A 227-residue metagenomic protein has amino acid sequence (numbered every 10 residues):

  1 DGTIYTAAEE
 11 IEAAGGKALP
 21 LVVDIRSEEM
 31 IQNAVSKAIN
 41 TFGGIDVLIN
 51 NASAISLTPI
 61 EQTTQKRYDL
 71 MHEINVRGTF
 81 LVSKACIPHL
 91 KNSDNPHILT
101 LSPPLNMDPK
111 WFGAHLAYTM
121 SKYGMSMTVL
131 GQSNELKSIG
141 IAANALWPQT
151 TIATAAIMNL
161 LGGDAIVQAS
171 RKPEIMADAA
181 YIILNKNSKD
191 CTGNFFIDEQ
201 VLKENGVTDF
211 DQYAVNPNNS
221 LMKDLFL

Functional and structural regions predicted by a protein language model:
G2, V22-A34, Q65: The beta1-alpha1 cofactor-binding region of Rossmann-like NAD(H)/NADP(H)-dependent oxidoreductases
A14-K17, K37-N50, S56, A142: A glycine-rich helix->loop->beta "capping" turn within Rossmann-like NAD(P)(H)-dependent oxidoreductase domains
G44, S126-V129, L136-P148, K189-D198: Conserved Rossmann-fold SDR core element
P59-I60, R67-D69: Substrate-binding pocket helix/loop in short-chain dehydrogenase/reductase
S83-K84, L130: A short, exposed helix-loop element centered on a Lys and neighboring polar residues
K91-S138, W147-I152: Catalytic loop of short-chain dehydrogenase/reductase
A145-L146, D164-L227: C-terminal helical subdomain
